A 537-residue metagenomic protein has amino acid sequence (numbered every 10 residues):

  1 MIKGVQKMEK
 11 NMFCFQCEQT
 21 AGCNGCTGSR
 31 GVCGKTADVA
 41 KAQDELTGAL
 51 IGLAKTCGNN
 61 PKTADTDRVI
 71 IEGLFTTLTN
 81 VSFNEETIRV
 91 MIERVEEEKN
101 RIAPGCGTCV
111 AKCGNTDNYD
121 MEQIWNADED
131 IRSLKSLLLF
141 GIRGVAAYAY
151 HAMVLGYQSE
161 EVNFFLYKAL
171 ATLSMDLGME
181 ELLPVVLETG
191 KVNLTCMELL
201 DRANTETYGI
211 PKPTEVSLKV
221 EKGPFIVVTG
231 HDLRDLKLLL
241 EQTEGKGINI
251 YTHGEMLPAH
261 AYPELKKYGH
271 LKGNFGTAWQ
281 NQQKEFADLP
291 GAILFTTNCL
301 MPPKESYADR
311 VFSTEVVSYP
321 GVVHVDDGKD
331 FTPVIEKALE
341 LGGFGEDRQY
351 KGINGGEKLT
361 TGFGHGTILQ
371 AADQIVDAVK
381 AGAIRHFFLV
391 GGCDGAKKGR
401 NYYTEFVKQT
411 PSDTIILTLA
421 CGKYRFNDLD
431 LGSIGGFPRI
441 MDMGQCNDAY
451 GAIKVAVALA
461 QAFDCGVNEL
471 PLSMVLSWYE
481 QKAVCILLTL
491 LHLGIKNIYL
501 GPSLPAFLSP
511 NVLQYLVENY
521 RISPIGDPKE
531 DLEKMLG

Functional and structural regions predicted by a protein language model:
M1-K7: Short, Lys/Arg-enriched N-terminal segments with co-localized hydrophobic residues within the first ~10-30 amino acids
E9-G52, K62, C109, P184 (+1 more regions): Anaerobic metallocofactor- and corrinoid-dependent redox/one-carbon enzyme cores, especially those from methanogenesis
I51-T207: Electropositive, gly/pro-rich neighborhoods at or near active sites that engage anionic ligands
